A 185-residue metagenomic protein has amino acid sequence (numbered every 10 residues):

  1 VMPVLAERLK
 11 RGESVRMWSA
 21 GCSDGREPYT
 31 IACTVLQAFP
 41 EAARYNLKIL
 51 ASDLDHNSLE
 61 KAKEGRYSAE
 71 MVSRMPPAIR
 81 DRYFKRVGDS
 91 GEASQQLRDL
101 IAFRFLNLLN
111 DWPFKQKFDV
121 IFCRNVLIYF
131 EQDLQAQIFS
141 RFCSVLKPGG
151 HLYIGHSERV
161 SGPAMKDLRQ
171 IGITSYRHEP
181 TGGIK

Functional and structural regions predicted by a protein language model:
V1-W18, G155: Conserved AdoMet
M2, A32-L36, C143: A structural alpha-helix within SAM-dependent methyltransferase catalytic domains
E13-G25, T30, K48-L50: Conserved class I S-adenosyl-L-methionine
A20, E41-F122, V126-L134, R159-S161 (+1 more regions): Extended basic-aromatic, gly/pro-enriched interface segments that bind polyanionic ligands
D24-A42: Conserved SAM-binding loop of SAM-dependent methyltransferases across substrates and taxa, primarily the Class I
V120, R159-K185: Core SAM-dependent methyltransferase catalytic element
A136-P148: A short glycine-rich, Lys/Arg-flanked "PGG" loop and its adjoining helix->strand segment in the class I
P148-H156: Conserved beta-strand signature within the Rossmann-like core of class I S-adenosyl-L-methionine
